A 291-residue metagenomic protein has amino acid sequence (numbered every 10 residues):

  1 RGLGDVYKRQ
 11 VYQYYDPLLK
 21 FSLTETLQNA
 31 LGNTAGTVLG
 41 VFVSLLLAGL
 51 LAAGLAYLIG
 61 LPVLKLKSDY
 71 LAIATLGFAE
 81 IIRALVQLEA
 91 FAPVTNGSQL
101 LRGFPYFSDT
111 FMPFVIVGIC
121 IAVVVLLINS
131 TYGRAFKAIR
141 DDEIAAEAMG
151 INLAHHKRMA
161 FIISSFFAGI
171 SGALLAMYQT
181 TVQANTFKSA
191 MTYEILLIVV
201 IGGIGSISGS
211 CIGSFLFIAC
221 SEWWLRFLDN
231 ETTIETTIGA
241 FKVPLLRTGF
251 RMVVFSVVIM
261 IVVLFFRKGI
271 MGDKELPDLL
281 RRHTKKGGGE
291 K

Functional and structural regions predicted by a protein language model:
R1, D5-K291: Transmembrane alpha-helices and adjacent helix-loop boundaries
